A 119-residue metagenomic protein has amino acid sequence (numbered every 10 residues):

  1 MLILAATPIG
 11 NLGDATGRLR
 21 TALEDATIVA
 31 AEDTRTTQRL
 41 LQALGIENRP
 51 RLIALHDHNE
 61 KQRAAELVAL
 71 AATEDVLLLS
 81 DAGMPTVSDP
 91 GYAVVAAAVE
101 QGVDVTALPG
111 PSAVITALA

Functional and structural regions predicted by a protein language model:
M1-D57: Glycine-rich, flexible N-terminal cofactor/catalytic loop recognition
D14-A15, L40-L41, A64, S88-D89 (+1 more regions): Short glycine-/acidic-enriched loop or helix-start segments at secondary-structure transitions that form or flank
R18-R20, A43-I46, L67-A69, P90-V95: Short, glycine/charged-enriched secondary-structure capping and boundary segments
L44, R49-R51, Q62, A97-V99 (+1 more regions): Alpha-helix boundary/interfacial micro-motifs
H56-N59, G83: Structured beta->alpha junctions
H58-V68: Glycine-rich, highly charged phosphate/nucleotide-binding loops
A69-A119: Short glycine-cluster motifs
